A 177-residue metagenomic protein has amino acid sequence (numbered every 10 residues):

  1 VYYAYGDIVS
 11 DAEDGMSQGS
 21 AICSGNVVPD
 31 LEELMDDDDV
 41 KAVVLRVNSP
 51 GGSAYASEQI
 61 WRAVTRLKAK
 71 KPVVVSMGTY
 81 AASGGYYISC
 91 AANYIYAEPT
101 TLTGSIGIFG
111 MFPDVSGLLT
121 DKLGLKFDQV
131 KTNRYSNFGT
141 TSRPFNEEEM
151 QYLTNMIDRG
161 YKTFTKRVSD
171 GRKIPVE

Functional and structural regions predicted by a protein language model:
V1-P72, Y80-Y86, C90-G171: Small-residue-centered hinge/linker elements
V176: Catalytic machinery of carbohydrate-active enzymes, primarily nucleotide-sugar-dependent glycosyltransferases
